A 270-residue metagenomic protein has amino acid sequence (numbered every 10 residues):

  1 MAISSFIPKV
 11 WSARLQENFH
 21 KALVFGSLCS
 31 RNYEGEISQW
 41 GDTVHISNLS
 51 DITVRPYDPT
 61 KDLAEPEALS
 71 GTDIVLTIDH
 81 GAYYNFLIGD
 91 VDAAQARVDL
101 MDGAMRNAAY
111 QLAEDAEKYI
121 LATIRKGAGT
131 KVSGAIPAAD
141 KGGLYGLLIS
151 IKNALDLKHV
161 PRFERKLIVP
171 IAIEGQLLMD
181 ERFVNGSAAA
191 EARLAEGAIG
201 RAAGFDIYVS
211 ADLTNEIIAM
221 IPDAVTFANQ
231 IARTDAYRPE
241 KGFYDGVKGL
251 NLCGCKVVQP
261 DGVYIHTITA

Functional and structural regions predicted by a protein language model:
A2-R31, G35-R55, E67, T72-I78 (+3 more regions): Sequence/fold signature of self-assembling virion shell proteins
P8, S12-Q16, H20, L121 (+4 more regions): Generic detector of well-ordered alpha-helical segments enriched in charged/polar residues, highlighting helical
L49, D90, I171: Residues immediately flanking
P59-E67: Short Gly/aromatic-enriched secondary-structure transition segments
T60-K61, H159, G204, V209: Glycine-centered small-residue hotspots that permit tight backbone geometry or close packing
V91-K158, I265-A270: Alpha-helical scaffold segments that mediate packing/assembly in large oligomeric complexes
A128-A198: Extended, solvent-exposed, turn-rich assembly/linker loops in the middle of proteins
